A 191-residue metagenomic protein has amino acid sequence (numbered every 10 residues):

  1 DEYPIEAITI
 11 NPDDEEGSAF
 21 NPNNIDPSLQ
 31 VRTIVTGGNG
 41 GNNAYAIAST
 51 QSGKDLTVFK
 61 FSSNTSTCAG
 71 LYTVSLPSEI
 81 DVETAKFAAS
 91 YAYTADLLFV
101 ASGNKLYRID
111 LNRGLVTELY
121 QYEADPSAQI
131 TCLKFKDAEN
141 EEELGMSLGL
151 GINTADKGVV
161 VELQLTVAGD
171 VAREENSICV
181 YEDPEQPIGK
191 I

Functional and structural regions predicted by a protein language model:
D1-N11, D26, S49-Q51, I152-V159 (+1 more regions): WD40-repeat beta-propeller superdomains and closely related acidic/aromatic-rich repeat-like regions
E6-N24, A69-I80, L115-E123, N176-E182: A short beta-strand motif characteristic of beta-propeller blades
I25-G37, I80-S90, D125-A138, E185-I191: Repeated scaffold domains used in trafficking and secretory/extracellular systems, primarily beta-propellers
T36, A46-T50, L98-S102, G149-N153: Conserved beta-strand element within WD40/beta-propeller blades
N42-A44, A95-D96, G145-M146: Short coil/turn segments that connect the beta-strands within blades of beta-propeller domains
G53-K60, N104-D110, A155-Q164: Structural motif
F59-C68, I109-L115, L163-V171: Short loop/turn segments immediately following beta-strands, especially the blade-tip and inter-blade linker loops
E118-E139, L144, I152-A155: Long amphipathic alpha-helical scaffold regions
